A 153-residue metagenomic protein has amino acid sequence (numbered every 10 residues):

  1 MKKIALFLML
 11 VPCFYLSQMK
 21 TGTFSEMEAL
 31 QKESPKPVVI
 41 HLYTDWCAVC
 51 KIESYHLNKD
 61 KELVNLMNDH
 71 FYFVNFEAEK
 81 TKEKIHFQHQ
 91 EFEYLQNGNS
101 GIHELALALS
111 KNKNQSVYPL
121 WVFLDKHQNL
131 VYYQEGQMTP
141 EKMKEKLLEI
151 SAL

Functional and structural regions predicted by a protein language model:
M1-K20: Bacterial Sec-dependent N-terminal signal peptides
K20-P37, A106: A short beta-strand-turn-helix
S34-A48: Short active-site neighborhood of thiol/selenol oxidoreductases, capturing the structured segment around
L42-T44, G101-I102, L107, Q134-M143: Short beta-strand and adjacent turn/loop elements
D45-I52, L120-V122: C-type cytochrome heme c attachment motif
K51-N68: Typically the conserved alpha-helix immediately C-terminal to a functionally engaged Cys/Sec in thioredoxin-like
L63, N68-L120, L124-L130: Thioredoxin-like thiol-disulfide oxidoreductase module
F123-L153: Thiol-/selenol-based redox modules, centered on thioredoxin-like and closely related oxidoreductase domains
